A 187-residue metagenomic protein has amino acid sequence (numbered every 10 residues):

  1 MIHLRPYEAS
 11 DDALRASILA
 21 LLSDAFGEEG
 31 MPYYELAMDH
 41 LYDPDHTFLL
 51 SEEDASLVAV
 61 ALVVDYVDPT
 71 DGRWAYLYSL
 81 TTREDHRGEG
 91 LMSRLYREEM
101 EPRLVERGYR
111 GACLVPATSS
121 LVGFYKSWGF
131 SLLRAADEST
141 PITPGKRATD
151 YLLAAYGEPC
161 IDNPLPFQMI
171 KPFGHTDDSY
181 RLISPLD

Functional and structural regions predicted by a protein language model:
M1-A13, F173-D187: Conserved N-terminal entry element of GNAT/NAT acetyltransferase domains
L19, S23, E29-E53, A59-T81: A conserved beta-strand-loop-helix scaffold within acyl/acetyltransferase catalytic domains
L77, E99-L104, L121: Short hydrophobic clusters on alpha-helical segments that form packing/core surfaces in small helical domains
T82, G88-P102: Conserved acetyl-CoA-binding loop-helix of GNAT-fold acetyltransferases
R103-A117: Conserved GNAT acetyl-CoA-binding A-motif
C113-G123, E138-P144: Conserved beta-strand-loop-alpha-helix junction that forms the acyl-donor binding cleft
K126-A136: Conserved acetyl-CoA-binding loop of GNAT-fold acetyltransferases
